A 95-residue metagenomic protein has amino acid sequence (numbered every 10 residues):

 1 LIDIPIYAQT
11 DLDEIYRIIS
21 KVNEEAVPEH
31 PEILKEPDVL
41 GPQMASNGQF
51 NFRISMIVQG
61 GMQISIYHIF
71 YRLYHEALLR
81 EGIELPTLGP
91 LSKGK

Functional and structural regions predicted by a protein language model:
L1-K95: Structured, soluble regulatory/oligomerization domains located on the cytosolic or IMS-facing side of membrane proteins
